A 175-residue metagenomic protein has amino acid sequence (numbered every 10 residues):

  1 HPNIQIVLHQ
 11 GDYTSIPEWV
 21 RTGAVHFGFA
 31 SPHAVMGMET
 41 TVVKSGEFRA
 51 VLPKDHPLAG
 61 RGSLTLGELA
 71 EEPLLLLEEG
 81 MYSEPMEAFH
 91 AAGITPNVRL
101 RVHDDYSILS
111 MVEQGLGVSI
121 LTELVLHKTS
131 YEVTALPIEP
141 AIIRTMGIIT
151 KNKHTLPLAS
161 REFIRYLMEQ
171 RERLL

Functional and structural regions predicted by a protein language model:
H1-V35, T95, L100-V102: Central regulatory/effector-binding core of bacterial HTH transcription factors
Q5, W19, G23-A24, V42 (+5 more regions): Conserved functional loop/turn residues at catalytic and ligand-binding sites
Q10-T14, G37, S63, S83 (+1 more regions): Structural motif corresponding to alpha-helix initiation and N-cap regions
M36-E47, R61, Y106-T155, E162: Beta-alpha-beta core module
G37-L74, L158: Flexible hinge/capping segments at coil-to-helix
E72-A92, L156-I164, R171-L175: Secondary-structure junction motif
